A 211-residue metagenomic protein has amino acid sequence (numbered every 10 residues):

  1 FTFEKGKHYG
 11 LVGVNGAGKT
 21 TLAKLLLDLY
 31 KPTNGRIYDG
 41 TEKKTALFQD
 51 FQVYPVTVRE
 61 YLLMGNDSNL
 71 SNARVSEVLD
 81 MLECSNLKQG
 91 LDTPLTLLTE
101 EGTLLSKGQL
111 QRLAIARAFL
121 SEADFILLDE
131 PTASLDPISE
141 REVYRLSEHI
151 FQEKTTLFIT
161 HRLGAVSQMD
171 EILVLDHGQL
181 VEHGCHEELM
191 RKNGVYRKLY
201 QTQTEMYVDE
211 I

Functional and structural regions predicted by a protein language model:
V12-V14: The feature captures the beta-strand-to-loop junction immediately N-terminal to the Walker
L27: Helix-to-loop junction immediately C-terminal to a conserved catalytic motif
F51-T99, E122, V195: Conserved "ABC signature" C-loop
Y54, C84-L113, P131, M206-I211: ABC-fold ATPase nucleotide-binding domain signature/coupling loops
G102, L120-D124, E153: A short, proline-enriched helix->beta-strand linker immediately N-terminal to the Walker B motif in ABC-type P-loop
I126-E130: Catalytic Walker B motif of ABC-type/P-loop ATPase nucleotide-binding domains
R145, S167-I211: C-terminal portion of ABC ATPase nucleotide-binding domains
H149-F158, V166: Conserved catalytic loops of ABC-family nucleotide-binding domains
